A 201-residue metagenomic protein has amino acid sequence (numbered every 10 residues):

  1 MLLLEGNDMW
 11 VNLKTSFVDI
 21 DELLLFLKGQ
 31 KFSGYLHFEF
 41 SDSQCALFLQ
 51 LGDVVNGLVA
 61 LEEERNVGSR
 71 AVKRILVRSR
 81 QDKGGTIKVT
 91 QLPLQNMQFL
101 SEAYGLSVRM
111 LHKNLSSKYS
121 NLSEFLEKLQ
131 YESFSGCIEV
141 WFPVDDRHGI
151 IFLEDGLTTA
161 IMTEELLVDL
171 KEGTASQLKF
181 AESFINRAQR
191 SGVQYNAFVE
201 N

Functional and structural regions predicted by a protein language model:
M1-N201: Acidic, Ser/Thr/Pro-enriched low-complexity segments and adjacent helix/loop capping patches that create flexible
